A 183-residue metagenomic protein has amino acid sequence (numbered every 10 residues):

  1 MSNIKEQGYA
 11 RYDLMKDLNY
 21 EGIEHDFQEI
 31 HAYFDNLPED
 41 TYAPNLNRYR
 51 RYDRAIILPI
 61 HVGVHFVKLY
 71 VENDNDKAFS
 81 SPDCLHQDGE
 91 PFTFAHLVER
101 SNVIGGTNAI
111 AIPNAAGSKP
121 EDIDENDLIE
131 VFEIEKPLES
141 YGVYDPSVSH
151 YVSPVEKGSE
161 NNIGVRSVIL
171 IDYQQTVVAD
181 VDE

Functional and structural regions predicted by a protein language model:
M1-I57: N-terminal auxiliary "cap/dimerization" subdomain that precedes the catalytic jelly-roll/cupin core of mononuclear
N3, G8-D17, R48-R51, C84 (+4 more regions): Residue-level preference for alpha-helix termini and adjacent loops
I4-K5, P59-V62, Q87, V103 (+3 more regions): A generic structural signal for short, non-catalytic loop/turn and secondary-structure boundary residues
Y9, P59-H61, P91-T93, R166-L170: Extracellular structured ligand-interaction cores
D35-P38, L97-N102, Y173: Hydrophobic/aromatic-lined pockets within catalytic cores
L46-R50, R100-S101, T176-E183: Low-complexity, flexible helical/coil segments
I60-H65, Y70-F132: Catalytic core of non-heme Fe(II) oxygenases with the double-stranded beta-helix
F79, N108-E183: Catalytic core of Fe(II)/2-oxoglutarate
